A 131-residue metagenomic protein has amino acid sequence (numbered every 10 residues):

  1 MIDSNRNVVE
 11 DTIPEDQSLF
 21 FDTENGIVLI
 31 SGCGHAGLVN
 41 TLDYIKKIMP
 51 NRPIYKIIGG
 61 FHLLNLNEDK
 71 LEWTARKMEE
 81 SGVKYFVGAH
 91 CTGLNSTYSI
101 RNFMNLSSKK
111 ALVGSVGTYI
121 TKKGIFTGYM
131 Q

Functional and structural regions predicted by a protein language model:
M1-F21: Active-site-proximal loop/helix segment associated with metal-binding centers of metalloenzymes
N7-V9, F61-N67: Short, small-residue-enriched loops and turns at beta-alpha junctions that line or gate enzyme active sites
I13-D16, C33-L38: Conserved mixed alpha/beta catalytic, RNA-binding, or beta-rich assembly cores of soluble enzyme, regulatory
F21-V28: Beta-strand-turn-beta hairpins that frame and shape the catalytic cleft of phosphate-ester-processing enzymes
L29-C33, K56-F61, Y85-A89: Active-site neighborhood of phospho(di)ester-bond hydrolases with catalytic His/Asp-centered motifs
A36-V39, L63-L66, G88-T97: Active-site environment of divalent metal-dependent phosphoester hydrolases
D69-K77: Charged helix-capping and loop-helix junction motifs
M78-Q131: Binuclear metal-ion centers of metallo-dependent hydrolases, dominated by the metallo-beta-lactamase
